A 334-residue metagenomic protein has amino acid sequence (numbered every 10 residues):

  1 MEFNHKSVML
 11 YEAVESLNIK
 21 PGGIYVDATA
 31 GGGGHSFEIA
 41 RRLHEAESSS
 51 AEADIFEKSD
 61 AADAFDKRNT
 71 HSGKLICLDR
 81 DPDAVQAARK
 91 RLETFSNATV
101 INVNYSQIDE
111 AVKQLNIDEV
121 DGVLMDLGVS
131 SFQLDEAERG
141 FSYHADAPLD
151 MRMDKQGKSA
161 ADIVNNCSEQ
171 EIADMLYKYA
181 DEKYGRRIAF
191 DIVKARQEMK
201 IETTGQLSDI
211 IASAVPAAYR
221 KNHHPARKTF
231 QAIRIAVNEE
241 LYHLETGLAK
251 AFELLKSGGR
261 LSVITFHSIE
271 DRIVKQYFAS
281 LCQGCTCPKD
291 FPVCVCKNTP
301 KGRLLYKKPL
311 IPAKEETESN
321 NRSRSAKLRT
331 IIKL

Functional and structural regions predicted by a protein language model:
M1-L334: S-adenosyl-L-methionine-dependent methyltransferase catalytic core, i.e., the SAM/SAH-binding region
